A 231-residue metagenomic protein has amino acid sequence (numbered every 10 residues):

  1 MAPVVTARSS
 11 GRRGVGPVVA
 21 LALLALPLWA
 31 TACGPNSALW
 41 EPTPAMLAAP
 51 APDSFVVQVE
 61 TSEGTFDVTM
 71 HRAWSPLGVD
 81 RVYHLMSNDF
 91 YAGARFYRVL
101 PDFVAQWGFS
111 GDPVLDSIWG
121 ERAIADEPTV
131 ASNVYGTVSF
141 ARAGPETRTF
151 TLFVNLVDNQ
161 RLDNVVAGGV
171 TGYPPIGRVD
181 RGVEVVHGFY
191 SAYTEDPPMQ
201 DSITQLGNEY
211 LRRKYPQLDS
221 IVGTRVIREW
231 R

Functional and structural regions predicted by a protein language model:
M1-R13: N-terminal secretory signal peptides that target proteins for export/translocation
A2, C33-R231: Cyclophilin-like peptidyl-prolyl cis-trans isomerases
V15-P17: A sensor for short, sequence-defined functional sites
V19-T31: Bacterial N-terminal signal peptides
